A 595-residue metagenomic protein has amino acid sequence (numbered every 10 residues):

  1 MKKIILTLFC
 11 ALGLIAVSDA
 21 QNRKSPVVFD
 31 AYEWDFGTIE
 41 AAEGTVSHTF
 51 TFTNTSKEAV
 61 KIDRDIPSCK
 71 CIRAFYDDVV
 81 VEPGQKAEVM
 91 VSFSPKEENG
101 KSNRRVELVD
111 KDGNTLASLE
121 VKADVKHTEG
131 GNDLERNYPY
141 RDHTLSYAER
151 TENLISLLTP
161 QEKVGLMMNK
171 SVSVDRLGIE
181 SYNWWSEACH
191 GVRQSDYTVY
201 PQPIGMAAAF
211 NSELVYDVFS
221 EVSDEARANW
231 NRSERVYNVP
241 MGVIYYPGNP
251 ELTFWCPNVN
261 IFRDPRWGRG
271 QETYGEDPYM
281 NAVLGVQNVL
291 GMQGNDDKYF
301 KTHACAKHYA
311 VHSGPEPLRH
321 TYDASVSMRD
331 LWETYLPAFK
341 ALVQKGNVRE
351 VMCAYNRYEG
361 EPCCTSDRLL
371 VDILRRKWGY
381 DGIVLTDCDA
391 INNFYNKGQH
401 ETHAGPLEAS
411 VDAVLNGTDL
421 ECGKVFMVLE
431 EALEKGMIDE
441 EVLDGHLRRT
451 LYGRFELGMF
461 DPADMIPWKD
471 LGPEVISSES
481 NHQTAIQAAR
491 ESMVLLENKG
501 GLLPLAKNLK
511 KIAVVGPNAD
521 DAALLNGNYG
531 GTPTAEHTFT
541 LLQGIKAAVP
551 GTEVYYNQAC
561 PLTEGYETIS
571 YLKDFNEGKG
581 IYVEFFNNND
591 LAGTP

Functional and structural regions predicted by a protein language model:
M1-K24, G131: Bacterial Sec-dependent N-terminal signal peptides
L14, H48-N54, V91, R104-V109 (+3 more regions): Buried hydrophobic-core signal for structured, non-transmembrane domains
Q21-T55, K122-N132: Beta-sheet-dominated interaction scaffolds and their linkers
P26, K57-E88: Surface-exposed binding patches on compact interaction domains or structured appendages
T55-E58, E97, D112: Short, acidic/polar linear motifs in exposed loop/turn regions
V89-E97: Short, hydrophobic beta-strand segments
N99-H127: Terminal connector regions
D133-P595: Glycoside hydrolase catalytic-domain context in secreted enzymes
